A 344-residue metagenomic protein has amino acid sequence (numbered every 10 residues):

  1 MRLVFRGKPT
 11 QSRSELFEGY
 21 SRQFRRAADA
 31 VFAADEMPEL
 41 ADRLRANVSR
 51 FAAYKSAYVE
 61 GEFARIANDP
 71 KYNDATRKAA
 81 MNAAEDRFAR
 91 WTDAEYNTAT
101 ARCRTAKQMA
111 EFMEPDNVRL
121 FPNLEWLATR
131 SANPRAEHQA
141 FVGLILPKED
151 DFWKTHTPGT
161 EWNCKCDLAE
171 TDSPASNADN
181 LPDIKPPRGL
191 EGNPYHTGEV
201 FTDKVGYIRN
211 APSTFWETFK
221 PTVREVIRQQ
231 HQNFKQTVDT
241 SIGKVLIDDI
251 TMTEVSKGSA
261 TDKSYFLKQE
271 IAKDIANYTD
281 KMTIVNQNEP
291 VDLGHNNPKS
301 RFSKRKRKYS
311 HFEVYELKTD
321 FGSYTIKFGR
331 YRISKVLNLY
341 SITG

Functional and structural regions predicted by a protein language model:
M1-E161, A169-I242, I250-K306: Domain-core detector
G159-N163, S334-K335: Short glycine/proline-enriched turn or capping motifs at secondary-structure junctions
I242, T319-S323: Glycine-centered tight beta-turn/hairpin loop motif at sheet-sheet or coil-to-beta transitions
S310: Localized chelating/binding microdomains that coordinate divalent metal ions or stabilize phosphate-bearing
E313-T319: Short beta-strand segments that buttress and anchor functional surface loops
G322-G344: A short, surface-exposed interaction/processing loop segment used at functional sites
